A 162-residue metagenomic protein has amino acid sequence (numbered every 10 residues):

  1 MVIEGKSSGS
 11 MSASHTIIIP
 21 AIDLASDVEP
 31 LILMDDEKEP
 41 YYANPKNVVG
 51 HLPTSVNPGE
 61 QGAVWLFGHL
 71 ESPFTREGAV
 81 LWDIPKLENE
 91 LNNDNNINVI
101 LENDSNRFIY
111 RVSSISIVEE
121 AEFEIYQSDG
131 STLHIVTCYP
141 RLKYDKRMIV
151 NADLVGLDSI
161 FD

Functional and structural regions predicted by a protein language model:
M1-D162: Solvent-exposed, non-transmembrane regions of membrane-associated and secreted proteins
